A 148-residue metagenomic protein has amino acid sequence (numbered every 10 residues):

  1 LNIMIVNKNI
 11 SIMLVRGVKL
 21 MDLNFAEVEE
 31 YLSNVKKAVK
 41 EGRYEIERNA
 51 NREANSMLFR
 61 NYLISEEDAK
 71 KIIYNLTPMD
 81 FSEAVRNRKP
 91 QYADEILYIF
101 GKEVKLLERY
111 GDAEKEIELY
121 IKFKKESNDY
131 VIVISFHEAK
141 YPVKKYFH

Functional and structural regions predicted by a protein language model:
N2, N7-N9: Intrinsic-disorder-associated, low-complexity terminal segments enriched in Asp/Asn/His/Tyr and depleted of Lys/Arg
S11-F100: Compact soluble domain cores
N49, N87-P90, E114, V133-S135 (+1 more regions): General "foldedness" signal
A84, K89, E108, D129 (+1 more regions): Residues in flexible loops and secondary-structure boundaries
K89-E126: Basic/aromatic recognition patch in beta-strand/loop cores that engages polyanionic ligands
E118-Y120, K124-H148: Enriched for short, Lys/Arg-rich terminal
